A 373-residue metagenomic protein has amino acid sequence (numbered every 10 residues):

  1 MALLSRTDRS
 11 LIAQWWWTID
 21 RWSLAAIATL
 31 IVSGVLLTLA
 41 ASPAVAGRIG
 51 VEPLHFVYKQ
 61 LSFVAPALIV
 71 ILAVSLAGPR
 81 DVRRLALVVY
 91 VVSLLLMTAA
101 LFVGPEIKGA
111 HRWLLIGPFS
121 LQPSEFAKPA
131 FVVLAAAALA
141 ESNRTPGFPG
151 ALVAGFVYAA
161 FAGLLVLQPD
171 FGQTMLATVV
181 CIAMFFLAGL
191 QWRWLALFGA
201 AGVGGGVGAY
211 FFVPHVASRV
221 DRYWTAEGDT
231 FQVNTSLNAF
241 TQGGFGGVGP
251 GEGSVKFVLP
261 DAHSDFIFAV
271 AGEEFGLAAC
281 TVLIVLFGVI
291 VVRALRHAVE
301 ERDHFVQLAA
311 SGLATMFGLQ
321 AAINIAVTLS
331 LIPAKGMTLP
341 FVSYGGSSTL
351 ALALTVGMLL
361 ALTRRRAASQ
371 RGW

Functional and structural regions predicted by a protein language model:
M1-L4, I325-W373: A juxtamembrane structural motif centered on a specific transmembrane helix
M1-W16: Short, Lys/Arg-rich, polar N-terminal cytosolic tail immediately upstream of the first transmembrane signal-anchor
T7-L11, I49, P53, G155 (+5 more regions): Juxtamembrane loop-helix boundary motifs flanking transmembrane segments in multi-pass membrane proteins
L24-A40, A46-Q232, A269-V327, L354-M358 (+1 more regions): Hydrophobic alpha-helical transmembrane segments of multi-pass inner membrane proteins, especially in bacterial systems
G117-A127, L167-P169, G244, V248 (+1 more regions): Glycine/serine-rich anion-binding loops at beta->alpha junctions that coordinate negatively charged ligand groups
D170-M175, G247-E252, A262-S264, L277 (+4 more regions): Transmembrane helix boundary and interhelical junction motifs in multipass membrane proteins
A226-I267, F275-A279: TM-adjacent membrane-interface loops and short helices in multi-pass inner/ER membrane proteins
